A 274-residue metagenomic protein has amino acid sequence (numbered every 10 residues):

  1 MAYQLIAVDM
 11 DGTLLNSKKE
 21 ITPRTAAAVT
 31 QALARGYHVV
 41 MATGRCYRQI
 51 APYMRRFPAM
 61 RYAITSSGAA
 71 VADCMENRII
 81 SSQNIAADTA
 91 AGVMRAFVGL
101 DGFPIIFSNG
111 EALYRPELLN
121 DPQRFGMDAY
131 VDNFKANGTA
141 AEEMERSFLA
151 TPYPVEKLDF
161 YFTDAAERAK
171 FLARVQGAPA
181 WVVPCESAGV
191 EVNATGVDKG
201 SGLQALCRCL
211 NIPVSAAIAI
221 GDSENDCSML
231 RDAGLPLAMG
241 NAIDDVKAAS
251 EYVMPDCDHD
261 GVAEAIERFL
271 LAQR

Functional and structural regions predicted by a protein language model:
M1-L5, N16, I21-P23, V190-R274: Mg2+-dependent phosphoryl-transfer enzymes with acidic/Ser/Thr/Gly-rich catalytic loops
M10: Residue immediately C-terminal to the conserved phosphorylatable aspartate in receiver
E20-D128: Active-site phosphate-binding/coordination module
G36-V40, M60-R61, E156-K157, S215-A216 (+1 more regions): Short active-site oxyanion
F57-A59, S66-S67, M75, V175-A178 (+2 more regions): Short, structured coil segments at secondary-structure junctions
R61-S66, R124-M127, V182-P184, P236-G240 (+1 more regions): Short hydrophobic/aromatic-enriched beta-strand-loop microsegments
G68, A165, G240-D244: Short, polar loop motifs at secondary-structure junctions
A96, L100-I220, E224: Conserved acidic, metal-coordinating active-site core of Asp-based, Mg2+-dependent phosphoryl-transfer enzymes
